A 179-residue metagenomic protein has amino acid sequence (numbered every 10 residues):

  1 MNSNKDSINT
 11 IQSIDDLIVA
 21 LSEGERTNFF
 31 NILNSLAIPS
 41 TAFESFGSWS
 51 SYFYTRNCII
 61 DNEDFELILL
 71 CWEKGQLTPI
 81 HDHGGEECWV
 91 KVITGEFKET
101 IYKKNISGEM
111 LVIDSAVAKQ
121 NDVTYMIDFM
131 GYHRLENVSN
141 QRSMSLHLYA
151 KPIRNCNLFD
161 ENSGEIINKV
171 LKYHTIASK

Functional and structural regions predicted by a protein language model:
M1-T41: N-terminal leader/capping segments at the start of a protein or of a new domain
S45-Q76: A short glycine-rich, His/Asp/Glu-containing loop-to-beta-strand
L69-H83, D128-M130: Conserved short histidine dyad/triad with adjacent acidic residue
K74, G85-K98: Glycine- and acidic-residue-biased ligand/ion/polar-headgroup-sensing regions
K104-H133, L171-H174: Short acidic-glycine-tyrosine-enriched beta hairpin
D128-L148, P152: Ligand-binding loop in jelly-roll beta-barrel domains
K151-K179: Conserved double-stranded beta-helix
